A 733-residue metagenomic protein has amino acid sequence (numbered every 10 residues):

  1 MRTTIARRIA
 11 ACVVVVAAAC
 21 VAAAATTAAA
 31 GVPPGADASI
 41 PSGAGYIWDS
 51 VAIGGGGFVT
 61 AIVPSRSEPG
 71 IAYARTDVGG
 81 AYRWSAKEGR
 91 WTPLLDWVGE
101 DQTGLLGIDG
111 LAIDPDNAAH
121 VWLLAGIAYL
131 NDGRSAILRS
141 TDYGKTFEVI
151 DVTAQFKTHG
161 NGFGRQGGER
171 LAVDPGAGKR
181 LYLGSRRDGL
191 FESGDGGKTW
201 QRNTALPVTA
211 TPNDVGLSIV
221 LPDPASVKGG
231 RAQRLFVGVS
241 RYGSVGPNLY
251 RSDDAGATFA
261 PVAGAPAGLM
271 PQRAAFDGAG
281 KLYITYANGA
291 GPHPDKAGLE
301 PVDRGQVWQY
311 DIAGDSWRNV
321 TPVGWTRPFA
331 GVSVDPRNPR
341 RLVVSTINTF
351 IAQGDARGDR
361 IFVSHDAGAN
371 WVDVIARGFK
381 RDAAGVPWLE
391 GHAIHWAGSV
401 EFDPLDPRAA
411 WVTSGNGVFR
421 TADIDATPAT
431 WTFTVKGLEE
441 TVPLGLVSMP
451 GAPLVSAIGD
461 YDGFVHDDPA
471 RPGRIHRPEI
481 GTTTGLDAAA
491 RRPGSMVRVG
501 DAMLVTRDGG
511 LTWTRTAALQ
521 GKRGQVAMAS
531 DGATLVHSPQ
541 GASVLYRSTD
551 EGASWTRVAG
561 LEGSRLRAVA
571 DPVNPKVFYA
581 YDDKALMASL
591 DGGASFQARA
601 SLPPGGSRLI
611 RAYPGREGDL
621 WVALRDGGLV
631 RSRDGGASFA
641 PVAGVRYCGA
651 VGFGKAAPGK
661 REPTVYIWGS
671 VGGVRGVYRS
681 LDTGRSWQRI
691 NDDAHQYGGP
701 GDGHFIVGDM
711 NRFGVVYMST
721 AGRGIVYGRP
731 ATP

Functional and structural regions predicted by a protein language model:
M1-R2, A23-A24: Low-complexity intrinsically disordered segments
R2-V13: Bacterial N-terminal signal peptides that target proteins for export
C12-A23: Bacterial N-terminal signal peptides
V16, A28-P733: Extracellular glycan-interacting surfaces
